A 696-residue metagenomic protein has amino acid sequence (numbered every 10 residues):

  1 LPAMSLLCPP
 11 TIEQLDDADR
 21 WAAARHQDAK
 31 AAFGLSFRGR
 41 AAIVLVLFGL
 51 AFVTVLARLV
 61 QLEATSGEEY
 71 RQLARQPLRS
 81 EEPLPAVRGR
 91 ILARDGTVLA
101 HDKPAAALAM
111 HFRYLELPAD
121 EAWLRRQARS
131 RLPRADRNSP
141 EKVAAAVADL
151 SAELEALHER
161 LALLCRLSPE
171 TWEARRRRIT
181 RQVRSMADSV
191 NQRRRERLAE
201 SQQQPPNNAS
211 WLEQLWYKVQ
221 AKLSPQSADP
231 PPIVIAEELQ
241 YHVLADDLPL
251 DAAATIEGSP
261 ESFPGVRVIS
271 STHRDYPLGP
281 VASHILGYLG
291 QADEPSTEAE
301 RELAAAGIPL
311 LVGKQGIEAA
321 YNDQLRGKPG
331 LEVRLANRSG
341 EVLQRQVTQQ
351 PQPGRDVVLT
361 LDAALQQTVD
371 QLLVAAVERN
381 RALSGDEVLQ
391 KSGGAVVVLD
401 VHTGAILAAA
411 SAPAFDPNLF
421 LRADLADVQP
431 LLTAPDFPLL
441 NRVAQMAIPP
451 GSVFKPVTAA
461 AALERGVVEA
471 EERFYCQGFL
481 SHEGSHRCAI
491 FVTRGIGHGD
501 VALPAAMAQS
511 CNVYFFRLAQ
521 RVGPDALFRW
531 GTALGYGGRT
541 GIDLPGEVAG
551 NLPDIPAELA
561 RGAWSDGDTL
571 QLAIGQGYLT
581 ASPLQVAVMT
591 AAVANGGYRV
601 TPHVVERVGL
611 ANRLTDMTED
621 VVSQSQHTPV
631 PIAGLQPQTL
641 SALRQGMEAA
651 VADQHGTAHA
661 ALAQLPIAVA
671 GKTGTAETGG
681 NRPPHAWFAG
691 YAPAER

Functional and structural regions predicted by a protein language model:
P2-P351, A375-A395, V401, L610-V622: Membrane-proximal periplasmic segments of bacterial cell-envelope enzymes, especially penicillin-binding proteins
A22, A100, R334-G354, L361 (+3 more regions): Beta-lactam-recognizing serine transpeptidase/beta-lactamase-like catalytic domain environment
A41, L59-L62, Q367, V443 (+2 more regions): Hydrophobic alpha-helical segments, especially transmembrane helices and their immediate juxtamembrane helical caps
R94-D95, S271, L361-A363, G577: Fold-independent oxyanion-binding glycine-rich loops and adjacent beta-strand/coil segments at enzyme active sites
A106, E155-E159, L163, H242 (+22 more regions): Solvent-exposed, polar/charged alpha-helical surfaces in well-ordered, non-transmembrane soluble domains, broadly
P118-A119, E294-S296, T368, L407 (+1 more regions): Short helix/loop capping segments that flank catalytic or ligand/cofactor-binding pockets
C165, P260, L325, L373 (+5 more regions): Structural signal for hydrophobic packing residues in well-ordered secondary-structure cores of soluble enzyme domains
